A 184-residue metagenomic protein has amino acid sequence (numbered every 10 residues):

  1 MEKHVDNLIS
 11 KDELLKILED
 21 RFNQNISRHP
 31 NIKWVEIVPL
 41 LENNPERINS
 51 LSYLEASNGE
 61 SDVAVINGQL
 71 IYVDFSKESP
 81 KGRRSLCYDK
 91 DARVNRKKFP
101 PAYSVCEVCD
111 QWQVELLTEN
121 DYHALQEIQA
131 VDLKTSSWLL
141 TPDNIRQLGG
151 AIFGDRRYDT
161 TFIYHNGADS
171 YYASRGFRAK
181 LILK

Functional and structural regions predicted by a protein language model:
E2-E115, E119-K184: A binding-site-centric feature that preferentially detects glycan-recognition modules on secreted/surface proteins
